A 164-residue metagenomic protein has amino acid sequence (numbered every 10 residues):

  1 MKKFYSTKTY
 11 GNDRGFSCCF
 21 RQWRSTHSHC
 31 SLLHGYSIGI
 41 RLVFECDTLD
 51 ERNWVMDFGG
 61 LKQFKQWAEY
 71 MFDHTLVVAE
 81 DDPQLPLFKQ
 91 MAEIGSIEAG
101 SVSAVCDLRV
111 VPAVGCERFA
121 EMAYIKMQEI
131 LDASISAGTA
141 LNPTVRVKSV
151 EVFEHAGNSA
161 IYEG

Functional and structural regions predicted by a protein language model:
M1-G164: Charge-rich, low-complexity N-terminal segments
